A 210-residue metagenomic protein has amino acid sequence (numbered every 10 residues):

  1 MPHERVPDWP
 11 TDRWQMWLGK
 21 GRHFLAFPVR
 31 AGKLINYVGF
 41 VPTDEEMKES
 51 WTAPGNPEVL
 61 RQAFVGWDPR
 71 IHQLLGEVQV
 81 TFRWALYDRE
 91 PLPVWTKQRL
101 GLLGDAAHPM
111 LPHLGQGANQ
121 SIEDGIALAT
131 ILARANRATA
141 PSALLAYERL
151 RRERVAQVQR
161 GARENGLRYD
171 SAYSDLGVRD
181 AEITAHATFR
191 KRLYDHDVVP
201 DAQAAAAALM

Functional and structural regions predicted by a protein language model:
M1-E4, E46, T81, Y87-E90 (+2 more regions): Residue-level signal for pocket-adjacent positions within structured domains
M1-Q79: Conserved FAD-binding catalytic core of PHBH/FMO-like flavoproteins
T11, S50, V158-R160, D170: Short aromatic-enriched loop/helix-cap "lid" or pocket-rim segments at secondary-structure transitions that line
G21-R22, K33, E45, G55 (+10 more regions): Solvent-exposed, flexible loop/coil residues
A26, P57-L60, V80-R168: Conserved mid-domain beta->alpha element of the FAD-binding
R160, D175, L209: A basic- and aromatic-enriched beta-loop-alpha substructure that forms the phosphate/nucleotide- and DNA/RNA-contacting
R168-F189: C-terminal domain-closing interface element
I183-M210: C-terminal auxiliary extensions adjacent to catalytic cores
